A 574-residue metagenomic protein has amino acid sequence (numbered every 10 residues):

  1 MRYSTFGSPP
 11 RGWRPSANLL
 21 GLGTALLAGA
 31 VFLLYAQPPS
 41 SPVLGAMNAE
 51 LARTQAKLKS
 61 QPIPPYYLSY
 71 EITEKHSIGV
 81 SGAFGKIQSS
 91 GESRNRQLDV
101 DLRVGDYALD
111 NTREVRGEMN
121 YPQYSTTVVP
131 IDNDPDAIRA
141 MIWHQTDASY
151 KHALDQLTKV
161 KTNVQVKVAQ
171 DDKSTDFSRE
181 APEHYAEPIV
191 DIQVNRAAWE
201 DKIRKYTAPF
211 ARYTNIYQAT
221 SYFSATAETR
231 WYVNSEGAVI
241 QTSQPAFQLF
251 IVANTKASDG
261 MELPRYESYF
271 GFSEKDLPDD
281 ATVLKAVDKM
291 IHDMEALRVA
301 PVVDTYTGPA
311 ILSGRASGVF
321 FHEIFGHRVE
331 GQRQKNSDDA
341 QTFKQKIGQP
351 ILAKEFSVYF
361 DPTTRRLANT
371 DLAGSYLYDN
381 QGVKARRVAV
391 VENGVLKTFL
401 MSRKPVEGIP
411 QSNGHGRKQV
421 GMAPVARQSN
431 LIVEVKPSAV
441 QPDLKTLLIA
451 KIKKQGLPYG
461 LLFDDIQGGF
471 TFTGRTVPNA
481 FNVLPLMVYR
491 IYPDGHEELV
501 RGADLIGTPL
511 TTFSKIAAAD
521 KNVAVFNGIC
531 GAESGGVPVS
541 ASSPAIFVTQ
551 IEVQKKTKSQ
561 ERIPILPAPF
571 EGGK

Functional and structural regions predicted by a protein language model:
M1-P15: N-terminal secretory signal peptides that target proteins for export/translocation
Y3, L33-V383, R387, E392-V395 (+5 more regions): Active-site bordering "gate/hinge" segments that shape substrate access to catalytic or cofactor-binding pockets
L20-L33: Bacterial N-terminal signal peptides
T146, T363, Q381-K574: Long, low-charge, small-residue-enriched segments that form tightly packed helices used for assembly/packing
